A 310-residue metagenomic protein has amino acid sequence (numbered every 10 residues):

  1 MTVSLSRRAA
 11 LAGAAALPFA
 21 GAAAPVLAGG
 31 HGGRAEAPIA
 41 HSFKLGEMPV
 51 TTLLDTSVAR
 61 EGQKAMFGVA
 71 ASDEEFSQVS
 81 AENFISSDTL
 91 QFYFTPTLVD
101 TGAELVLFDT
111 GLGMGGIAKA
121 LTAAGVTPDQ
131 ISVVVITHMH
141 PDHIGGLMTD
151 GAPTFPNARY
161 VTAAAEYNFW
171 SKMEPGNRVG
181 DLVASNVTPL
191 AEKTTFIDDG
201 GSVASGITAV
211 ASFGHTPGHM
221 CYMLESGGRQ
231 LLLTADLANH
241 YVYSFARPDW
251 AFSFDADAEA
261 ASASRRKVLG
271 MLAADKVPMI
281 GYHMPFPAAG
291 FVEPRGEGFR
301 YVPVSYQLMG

Functional and structural regions predicted by a protein language model:
M1-G21: N-terminal secretory signal peptides and thylakoid transit peptides that target proteins across membranes
S4, G228-G310: Cap/insert and terminal regions of metallo-dependent hydrolase folds
A23-A28: Boundary at the C-terminal end of the N-terminal hydrophobic targeting segment
G29, Q130, P156-A211, A260-K267 (+1 more regions): Metallo-beta-lactamase
E36-A123, C221-L237: Conserved beta-strand hairpin/beta-sheet module of binuclear metal-dependent hydrolase folds, prominently
E47, V99, D109, H138 (+5 more regions): Divalent metal-coordination and catalytic microenvironments
D55, T110-L112, M139, A165-E166 (+3 more regions): Active-site metal-binding loops of divalent metal-dependent hydrolases
F94-P96, G115-V161: Active-site metal-binding motif and surrounding structural segment of the metallo-beta-lactamase
